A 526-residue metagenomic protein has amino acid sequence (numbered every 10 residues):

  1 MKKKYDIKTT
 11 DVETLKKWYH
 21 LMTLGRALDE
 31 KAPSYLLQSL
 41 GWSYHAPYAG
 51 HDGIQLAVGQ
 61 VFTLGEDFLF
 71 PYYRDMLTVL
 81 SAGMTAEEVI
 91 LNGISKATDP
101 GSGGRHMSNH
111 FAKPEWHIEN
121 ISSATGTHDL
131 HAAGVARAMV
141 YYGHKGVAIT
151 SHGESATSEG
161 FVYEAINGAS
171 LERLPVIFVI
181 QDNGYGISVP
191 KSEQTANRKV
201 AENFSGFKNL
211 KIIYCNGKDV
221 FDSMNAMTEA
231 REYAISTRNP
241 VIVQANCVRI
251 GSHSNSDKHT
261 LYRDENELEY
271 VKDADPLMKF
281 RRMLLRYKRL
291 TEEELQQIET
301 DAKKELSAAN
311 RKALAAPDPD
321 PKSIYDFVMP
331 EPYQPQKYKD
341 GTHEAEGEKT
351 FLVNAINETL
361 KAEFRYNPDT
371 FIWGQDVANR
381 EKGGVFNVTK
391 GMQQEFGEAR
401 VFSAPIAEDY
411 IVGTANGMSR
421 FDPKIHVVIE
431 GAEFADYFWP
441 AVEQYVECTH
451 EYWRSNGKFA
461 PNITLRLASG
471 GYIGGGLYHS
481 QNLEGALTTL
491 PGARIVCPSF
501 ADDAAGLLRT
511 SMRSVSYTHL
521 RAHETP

Functional and structural regions predicted by a protein language model:
M1-I54, Q60, A245, I250-A399 (+2 more regions): Conserved acidic/glycine
A27-E172, P190-K208, D369, L477-Y478: Cofactor-binding active-site loop characterized by glycine-rich and histidine/acidic residues
L56, W116-D182, G217-Y233, N379-G457: Thiamine diphosphate
L69-Y72, S102-G103, A133, T150 (+8 more regions): General beta-strand structural signal in soluble alpha/beta enzymes
R137-G146, N197-E229, K272-E299, R454-S514: Conserved thiamine diphosphate
G184-P190, L210-N216, T260-E269, E294-L295 (+2 more regions): Short beta-alpha connecting loops at secondary-structure transitions that line or flank enzyme active sites
T518-P526: Conserved small/polar residues in nucleotide/adenosyl-binding loops
